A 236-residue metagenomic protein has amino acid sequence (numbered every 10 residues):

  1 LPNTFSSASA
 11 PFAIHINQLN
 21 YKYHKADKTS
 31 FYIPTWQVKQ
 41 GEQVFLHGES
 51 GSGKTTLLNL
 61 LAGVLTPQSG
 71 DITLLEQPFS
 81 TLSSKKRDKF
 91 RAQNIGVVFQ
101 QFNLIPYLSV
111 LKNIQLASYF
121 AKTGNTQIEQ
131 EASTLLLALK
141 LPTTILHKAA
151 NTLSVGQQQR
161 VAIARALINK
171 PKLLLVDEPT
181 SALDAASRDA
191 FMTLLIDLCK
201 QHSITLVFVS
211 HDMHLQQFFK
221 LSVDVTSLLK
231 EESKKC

Functional and structural regions predicted by a protein language model:
A62: Helix-to-loop junction immediately C-terminal to a conserved catalytic motif
G70-P78: Conserved ABC transporter NBD signature motif
P78, Q127-T144: Conserved ABC ATPase "signature" region
A149-L153, Q157: Conserved ABC ATPase signature
I163: Hydrophobic anchor residue at the start of the ABC signature
K170: Conserved catalytic motifs of ABC-family nucleotide-binding domains
L174-D177: Catalytic Walker B motif of ABC-type/P-loop ATPase nucleotide-binding domains
